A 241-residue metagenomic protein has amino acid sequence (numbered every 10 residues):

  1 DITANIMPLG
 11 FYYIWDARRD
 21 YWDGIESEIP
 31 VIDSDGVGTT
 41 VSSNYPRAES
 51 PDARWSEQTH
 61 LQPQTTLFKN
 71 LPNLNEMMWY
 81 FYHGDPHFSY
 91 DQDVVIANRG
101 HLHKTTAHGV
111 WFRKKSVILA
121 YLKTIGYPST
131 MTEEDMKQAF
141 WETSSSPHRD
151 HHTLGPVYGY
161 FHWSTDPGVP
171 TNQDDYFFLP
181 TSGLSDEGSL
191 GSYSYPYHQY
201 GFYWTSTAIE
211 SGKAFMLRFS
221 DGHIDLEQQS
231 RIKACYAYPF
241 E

Functional and structural regions predicted by a protein language model:
D1, L9, Y13, Y80 (+1 more regions): C-terminal, surface-exposed recognition/capping segments
D1-V41: GGW-centered surface loops in extracellular recognition modules
N5, N44, N70-N75, N98 (+1 more regions): Detector for Asparagine
L9-F11, D20, T40-S43, P51-L61 (+3 more regions): Low-complexity Ser/Thr/Gly/Asn-rich repetitive segments
A17, D35, S50, R54-H60 (+4 more regions): Long C-terminal extensions of eukaryotic subunits of large macromolecular complexes
